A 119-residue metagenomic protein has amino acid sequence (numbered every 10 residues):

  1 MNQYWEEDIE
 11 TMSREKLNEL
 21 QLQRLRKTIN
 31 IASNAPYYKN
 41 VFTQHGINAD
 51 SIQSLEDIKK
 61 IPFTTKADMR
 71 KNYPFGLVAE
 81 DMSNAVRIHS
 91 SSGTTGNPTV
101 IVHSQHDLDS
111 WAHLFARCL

Functional and structural regions predicted by a protein language model:
M1-S90, G96-C118: Nucleotide 5′-phosphate-binding alpha/beta core
